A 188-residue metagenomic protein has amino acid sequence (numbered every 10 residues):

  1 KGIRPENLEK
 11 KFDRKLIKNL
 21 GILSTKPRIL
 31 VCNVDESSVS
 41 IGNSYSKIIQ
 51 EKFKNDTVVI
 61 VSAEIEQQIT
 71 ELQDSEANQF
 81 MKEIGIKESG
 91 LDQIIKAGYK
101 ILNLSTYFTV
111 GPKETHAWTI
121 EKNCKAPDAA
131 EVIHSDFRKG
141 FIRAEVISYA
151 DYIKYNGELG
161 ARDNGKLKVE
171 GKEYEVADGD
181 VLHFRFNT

Functional and structural regions predicted by a protein language model:
K1-A177, L182, N187-T188: C-terminal-of-GTPase-core extension/linker across diverse P-loop GTPases
